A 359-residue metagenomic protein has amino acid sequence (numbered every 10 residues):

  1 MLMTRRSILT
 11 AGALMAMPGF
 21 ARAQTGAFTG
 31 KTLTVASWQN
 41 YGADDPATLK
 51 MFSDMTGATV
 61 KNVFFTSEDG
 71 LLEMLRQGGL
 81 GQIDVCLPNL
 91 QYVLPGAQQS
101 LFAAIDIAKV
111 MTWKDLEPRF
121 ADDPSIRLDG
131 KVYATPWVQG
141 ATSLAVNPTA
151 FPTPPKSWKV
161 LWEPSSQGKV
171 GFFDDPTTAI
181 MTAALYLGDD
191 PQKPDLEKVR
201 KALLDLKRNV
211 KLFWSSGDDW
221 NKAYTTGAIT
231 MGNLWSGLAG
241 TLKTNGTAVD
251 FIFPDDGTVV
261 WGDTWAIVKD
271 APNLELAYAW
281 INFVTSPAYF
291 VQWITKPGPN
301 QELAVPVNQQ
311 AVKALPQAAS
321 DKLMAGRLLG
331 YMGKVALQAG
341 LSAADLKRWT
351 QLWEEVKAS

Functional and structural regions predicted by a protein language model:
M1-M15: N-terminal secretory signal peptides and thylakoid transit peptides that target proteins across membranes
T25-P95: Early extracytoplasmic/lumenal segment of secretory-pathway proteins
W38, G42-A43, F65-E68, I83 (+1 more regions): Extracytoplasmic ligand-binding site segments that recognize negatively charged/polar headgroups
Y92-P95, T225, M231-A248: A ligand-binding cleft/hinge motif common to bilobed small-molecule-binding domains
S143-A150, A184-Y186, G262-N273, I281 (+1 more regions): A bilobed periplasmic-binding-protein/Venus flytrap-type ligand-binding module shared by bacterial periplasmic
R200-L206, K243-K269: Periplasmic-binding protein-like
V268-G333: Mature extracytoplasmic/periplasmic domains
G326-S359: Conserved C-terminal helix/tail region of periplasmic/extracytoplasmic solute-binding proteins
